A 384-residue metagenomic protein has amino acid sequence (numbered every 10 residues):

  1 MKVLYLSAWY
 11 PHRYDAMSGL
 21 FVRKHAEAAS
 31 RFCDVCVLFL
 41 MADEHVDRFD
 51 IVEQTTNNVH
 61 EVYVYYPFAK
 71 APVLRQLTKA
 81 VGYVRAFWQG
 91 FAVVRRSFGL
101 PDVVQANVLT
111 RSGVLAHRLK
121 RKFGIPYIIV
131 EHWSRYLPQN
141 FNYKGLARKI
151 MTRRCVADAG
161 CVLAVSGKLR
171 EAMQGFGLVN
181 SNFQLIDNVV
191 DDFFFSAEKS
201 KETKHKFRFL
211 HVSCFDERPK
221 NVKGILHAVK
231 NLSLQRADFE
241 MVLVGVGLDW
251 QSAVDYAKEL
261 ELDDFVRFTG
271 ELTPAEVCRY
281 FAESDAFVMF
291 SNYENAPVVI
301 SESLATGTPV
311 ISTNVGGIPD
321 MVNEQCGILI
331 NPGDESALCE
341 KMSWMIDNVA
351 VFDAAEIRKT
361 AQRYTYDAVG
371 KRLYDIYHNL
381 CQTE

Functional and structural regions predicted by a protein language model:
M1-N57, E384: N-terminal subdomain of nucleotide-sugar transferases
L4, K201-K220, L226-V229: Conserved donor-binding/catalytic core segment of Leloir-type glycosyltransferases
V156, E271-L272, R279-S284, L373: Short alpha-helical donor nucleotide-sugar binding micro-motif in glycosyltransferases
K168, V189: Carbohydrate-associated surface elements
V254-L272: Nucleotide-activated donor-binding/catalytic signature segment of Leloir-type glycosyltransferases, i.e., the conserved
N292: Aromatic "clamp/platform" in nucleotide-sugar-dependent glycosyltransferases that forms part of the donor/acceptor
P309-S312: Short hydrophobic beta-strand element within catalytic cores of glycosyltransferases and related nucleotide-activated
E324, I328-E335, W344-V349: Conserved acidic donor-binding segment of nucleotide-sugar-dependent glycosyltransferases
